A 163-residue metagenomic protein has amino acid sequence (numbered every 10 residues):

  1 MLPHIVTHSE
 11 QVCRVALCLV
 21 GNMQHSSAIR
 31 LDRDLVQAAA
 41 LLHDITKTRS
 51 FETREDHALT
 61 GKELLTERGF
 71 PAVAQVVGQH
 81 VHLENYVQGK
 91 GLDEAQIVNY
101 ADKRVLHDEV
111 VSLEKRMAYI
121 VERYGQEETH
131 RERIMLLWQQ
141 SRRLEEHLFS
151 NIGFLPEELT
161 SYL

Functional and structural regions predicted by a protein language model:
H4-Q24: A positional/architectural concept
I5, S9, R54, I134-L137: Hydrophobic packing residues in well-ordered alpha-helices of helical domains and bundles
H8, A28-E127: Divalent metal-dependent catalytic cores for phosphoryl transfer on phosphate-bearing substrates
N22-A28, F154: Surface-exposed helix-capping loop/turn segments at secondary-structure junctions
H130-L163: Charged phosphate-binding loop/patch that engages nucleotide di/tri-phosphates or the phosphate backbone of nucleic
